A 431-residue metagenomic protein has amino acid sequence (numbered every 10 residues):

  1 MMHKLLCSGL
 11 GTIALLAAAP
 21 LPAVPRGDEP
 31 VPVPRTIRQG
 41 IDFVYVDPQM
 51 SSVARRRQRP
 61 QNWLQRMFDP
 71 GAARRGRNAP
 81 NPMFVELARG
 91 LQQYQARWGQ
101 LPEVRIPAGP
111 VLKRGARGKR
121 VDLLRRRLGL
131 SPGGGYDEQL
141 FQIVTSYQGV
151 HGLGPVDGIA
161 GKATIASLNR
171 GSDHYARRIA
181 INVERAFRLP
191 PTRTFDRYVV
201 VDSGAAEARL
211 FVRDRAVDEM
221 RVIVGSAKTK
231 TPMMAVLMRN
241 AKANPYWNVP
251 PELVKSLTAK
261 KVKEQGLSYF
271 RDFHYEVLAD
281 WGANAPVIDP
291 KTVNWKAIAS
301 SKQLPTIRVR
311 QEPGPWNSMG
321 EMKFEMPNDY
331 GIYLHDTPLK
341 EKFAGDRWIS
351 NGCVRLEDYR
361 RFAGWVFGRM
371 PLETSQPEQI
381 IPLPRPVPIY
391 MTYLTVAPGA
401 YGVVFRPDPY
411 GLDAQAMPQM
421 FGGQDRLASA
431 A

Functional and structural regions predicted by a protein language model:
M1-L10: Bacterial N-terminal signal peptides that target proteins for export
L16-A23: C-terminal segment of classical bacterial N-terminal signal peptides
V24-R26, P30-S131, E138, T145-V150 (+2 more regions): Well-ordered beta-sheet/strand-loop patches within structured domains
